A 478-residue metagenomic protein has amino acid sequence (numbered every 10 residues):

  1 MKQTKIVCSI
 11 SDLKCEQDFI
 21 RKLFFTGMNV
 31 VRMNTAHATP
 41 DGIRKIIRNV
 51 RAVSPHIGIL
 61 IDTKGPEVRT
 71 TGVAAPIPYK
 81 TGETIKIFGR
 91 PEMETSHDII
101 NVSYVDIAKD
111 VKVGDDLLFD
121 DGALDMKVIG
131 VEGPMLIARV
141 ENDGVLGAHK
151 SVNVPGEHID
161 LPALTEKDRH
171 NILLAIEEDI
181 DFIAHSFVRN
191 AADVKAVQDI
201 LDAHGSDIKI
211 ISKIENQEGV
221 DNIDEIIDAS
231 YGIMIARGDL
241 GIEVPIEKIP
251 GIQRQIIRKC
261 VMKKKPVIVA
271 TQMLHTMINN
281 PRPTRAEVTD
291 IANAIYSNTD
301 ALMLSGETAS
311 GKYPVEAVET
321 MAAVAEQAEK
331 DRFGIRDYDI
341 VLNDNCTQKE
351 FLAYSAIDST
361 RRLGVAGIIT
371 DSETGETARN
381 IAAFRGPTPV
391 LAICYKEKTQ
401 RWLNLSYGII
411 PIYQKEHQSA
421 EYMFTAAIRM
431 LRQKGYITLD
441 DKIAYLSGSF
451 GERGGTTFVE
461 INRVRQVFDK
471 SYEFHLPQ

Functional and structural regions predicted by a protein language model:
M1-Q478: Non-catalytic helical/linker scaffolds that mediate oligomerization, partner binding, and domain coupling around large
